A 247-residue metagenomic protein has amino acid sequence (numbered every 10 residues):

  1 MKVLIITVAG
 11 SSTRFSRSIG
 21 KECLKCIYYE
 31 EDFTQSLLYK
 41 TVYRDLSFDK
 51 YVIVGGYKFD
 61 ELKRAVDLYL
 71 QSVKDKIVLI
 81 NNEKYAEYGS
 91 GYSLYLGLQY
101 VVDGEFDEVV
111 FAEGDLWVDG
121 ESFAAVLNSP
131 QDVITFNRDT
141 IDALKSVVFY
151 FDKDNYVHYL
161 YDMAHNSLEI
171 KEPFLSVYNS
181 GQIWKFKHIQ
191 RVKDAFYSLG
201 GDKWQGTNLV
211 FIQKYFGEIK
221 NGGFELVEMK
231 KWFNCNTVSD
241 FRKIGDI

Functional and structural regions predicted by a protein language model:
M1-L62: N-terminal glycine-rich phosphate-binding loop and ensuing alpha1 helix
L4, F174-I247: Conserved alpha/beta core of the MobA/IspD/sugar-nucleotide pyrophosphorylase nucleotidyltransferase superfamily
G10, D115, T237: Active-site glycine-centered loops adjacent to acidic/histidine catalytic or metal-binding residues that shape
K40, E61, Y95-L96, A125 (+1 more regions): Alpha-helical elements of Rossmann-like donor-binding domains used by nucleotide-donor carbohydrate transfer enzymes
G56, I80-E83, V227-M229: Conserved beta-strand termini and adjacent loop/short-helix elements that scaffold enzyme active sites in alpha/beta
Y57-V78: Acidic donor-binding segment of Leloir-type glycosyltransferases
K74-K153: Conserved beta-loop-beta/alpha segment of the NTase-like Rossmann-fold superfamily that binds/positions NTPs
D119-K203: Conserved core of the sugar-phosphate nucleotidyltransferase
